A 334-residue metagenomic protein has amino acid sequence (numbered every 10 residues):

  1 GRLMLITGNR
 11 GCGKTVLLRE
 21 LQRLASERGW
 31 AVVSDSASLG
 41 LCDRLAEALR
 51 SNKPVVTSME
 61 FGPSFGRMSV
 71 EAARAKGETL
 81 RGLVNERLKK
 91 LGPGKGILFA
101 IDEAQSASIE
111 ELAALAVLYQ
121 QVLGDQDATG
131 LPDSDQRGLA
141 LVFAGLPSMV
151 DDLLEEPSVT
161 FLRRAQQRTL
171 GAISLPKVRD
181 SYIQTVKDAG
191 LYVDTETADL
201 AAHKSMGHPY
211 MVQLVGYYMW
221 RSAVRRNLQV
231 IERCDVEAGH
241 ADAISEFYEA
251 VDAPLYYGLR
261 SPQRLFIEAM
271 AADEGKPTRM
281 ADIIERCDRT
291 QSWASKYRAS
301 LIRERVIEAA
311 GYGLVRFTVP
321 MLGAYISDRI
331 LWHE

Functional and structural regions predicted by a protein language model:
G1-E20: Walker A/P-loop nucleotide-binding motif
R10, G207, M211-Q291: Winged-helix-like regulatory helical subdomains adjacent to P-loop NTPase cores
S26-V32, L39-E71: Conserved NTP-binding/hydrolysis module of P-loop NTPases
R74-S148, E155-S158: Conserved Walker B catalytic segment
E110, C287-E304, Y312: Short amphipathic alpha-helical interaction segments
E155-G171: A short helix-turn-beta junction within AAA+ P-loop NTPase domains corresponding to the substrate/partner-engaging
L170-T197, K204, V215: Conserved small helical "lid"/interfacial subdomain of P-loop NTPases
F247, P320-E334: Short, amphipathic alpha-helical interaction segments positioned at domain boundaries
